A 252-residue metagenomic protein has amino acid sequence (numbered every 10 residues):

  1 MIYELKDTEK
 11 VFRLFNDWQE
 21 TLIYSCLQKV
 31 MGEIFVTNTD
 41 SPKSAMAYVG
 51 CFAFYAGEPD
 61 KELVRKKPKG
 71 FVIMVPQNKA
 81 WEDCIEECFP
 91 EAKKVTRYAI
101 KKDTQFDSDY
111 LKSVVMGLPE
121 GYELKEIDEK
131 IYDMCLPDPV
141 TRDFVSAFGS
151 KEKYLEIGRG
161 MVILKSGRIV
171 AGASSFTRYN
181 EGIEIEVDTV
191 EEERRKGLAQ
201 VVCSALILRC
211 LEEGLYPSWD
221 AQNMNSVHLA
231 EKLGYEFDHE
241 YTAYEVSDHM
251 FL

Functional and structural regions predicted by a protein language model:
M1-E20, D109-K151: Short amphipathic alpha-helix that is part of the acyltransferase structural core
L27-P42, V49, E152-M161, I183: A short helix-loop-beta-strand connector motif used in the catalytic cores of GNAT acetyltransferases and, in some
M31-M134: Acyl-donor-binding surface of acyltransferase catalytic domains
K61-K66, I185, R195-R209, H228 (+1 more regions): Conserved acetyl-CoA-binding loop-helix of GNAT-fold acetyltransferases
K69-K79, C210-Q222: Conserved GNAT acetyl-CoA-binding A-motif
E82-A92, Q200, Q222-E240: Conserved active-site alpha-helix within GNAT-family acetyltransferase domains
K93-T104, E236-L252: Conserved catalytic-core motifs of GNAT/GCN5-like acyltransferases
S150-G182, E186-V190: A conserved beta-strand-loop-helix scaffold within acyl/acetyltransferase catalytic domains
